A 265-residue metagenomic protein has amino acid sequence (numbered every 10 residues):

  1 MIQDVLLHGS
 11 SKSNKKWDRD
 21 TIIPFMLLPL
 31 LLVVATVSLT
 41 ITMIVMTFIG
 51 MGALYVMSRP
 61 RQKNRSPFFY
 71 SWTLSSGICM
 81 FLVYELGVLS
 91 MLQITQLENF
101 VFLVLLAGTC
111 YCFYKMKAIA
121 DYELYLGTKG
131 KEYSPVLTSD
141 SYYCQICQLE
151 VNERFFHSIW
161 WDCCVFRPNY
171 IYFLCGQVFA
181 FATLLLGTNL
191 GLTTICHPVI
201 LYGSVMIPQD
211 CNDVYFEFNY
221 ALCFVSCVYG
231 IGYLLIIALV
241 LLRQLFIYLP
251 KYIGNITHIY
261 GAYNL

Functional and structural regions predicted by a protein language model:
M1-T128, P168-L265: Hydrophobic alpha-helical transmembrane segments that serve as membrane anchors in secretory-pathway proteins
K131-S139, Q148-N152: Short, flexible, mixed-charge glycine/proline-rich loop motifs that serve as phosphate/nucleic-acid-contacting
E132, C144-C147, S158, C164: Short cysteine-rich clusters marking metal-coordination/redox-active sites
D140-Y143, W160, I207: Secretory pathway export signals and precursors
E153-F156, R167-Y170: Short, non-ligating residues that shape and space the ligands of small metal-coordination modules and catalytic
